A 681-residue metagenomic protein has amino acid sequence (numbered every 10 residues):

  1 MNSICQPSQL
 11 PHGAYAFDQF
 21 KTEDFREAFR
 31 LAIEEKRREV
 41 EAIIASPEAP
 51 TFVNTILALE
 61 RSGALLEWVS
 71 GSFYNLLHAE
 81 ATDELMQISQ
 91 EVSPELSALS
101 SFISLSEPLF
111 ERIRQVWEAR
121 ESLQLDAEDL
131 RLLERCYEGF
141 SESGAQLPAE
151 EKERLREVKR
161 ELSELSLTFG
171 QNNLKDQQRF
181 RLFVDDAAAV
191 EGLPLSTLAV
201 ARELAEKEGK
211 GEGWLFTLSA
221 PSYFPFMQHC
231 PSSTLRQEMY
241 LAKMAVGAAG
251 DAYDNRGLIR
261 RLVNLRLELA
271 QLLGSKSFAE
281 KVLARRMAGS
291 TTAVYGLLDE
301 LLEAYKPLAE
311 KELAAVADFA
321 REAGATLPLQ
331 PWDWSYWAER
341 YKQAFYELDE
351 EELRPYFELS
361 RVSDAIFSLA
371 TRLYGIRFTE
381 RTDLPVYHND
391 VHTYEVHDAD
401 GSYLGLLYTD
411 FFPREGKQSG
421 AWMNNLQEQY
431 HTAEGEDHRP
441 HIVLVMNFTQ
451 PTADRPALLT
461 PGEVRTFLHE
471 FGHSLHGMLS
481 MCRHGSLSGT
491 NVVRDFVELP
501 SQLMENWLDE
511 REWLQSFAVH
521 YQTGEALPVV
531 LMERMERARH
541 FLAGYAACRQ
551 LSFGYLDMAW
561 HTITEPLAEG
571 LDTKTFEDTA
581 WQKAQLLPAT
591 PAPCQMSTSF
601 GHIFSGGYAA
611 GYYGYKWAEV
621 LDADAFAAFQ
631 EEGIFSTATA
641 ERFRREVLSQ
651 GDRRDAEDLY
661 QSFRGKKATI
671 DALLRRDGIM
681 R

Functional and structural regions predicted by a protein language model:
M1-F20, E27, L31, G213-W214 (+9 more regions): C-terminal, non-catalytic "cap/extension" segments appended to globular domains
N2-R38, H78-A81, L85-G289, N389-V391 (+1 more regions): His/Asp/Glu-rich acidic catalytic environments and adjacent acidic regulatory segments
F17-F29, T51-I56, D251-N255, V294-L301 (+2 more regions): Membrane-entry segments of alpha-helical transmembrane domains in multi-pass membrane proteins
I33-Q124, C548-W560, T564-Q585, A589-T590 (+2 more regions): C-terminal non-catalytic alpha-helical accessory regions
E41, A45, E67-H78, S97-P108 (+14 more regions): Charged/polar positions within long, soluble alpha-helices
A64-N75, E138, L241, S335-K342 (+2 more regions): Short, hydrophobic/amphipathic alpha-helical patches that form generic packing surfaces within helical domains
E128, L132-L133, E161-E164, Q171 (+9 more regions): Active-site-proximal, well-structured secondary-structure segments within enzyme catalytic domains
T449-L468: Short pre-active-site segment immediately N-terminal to the catalytic Zn-binding motif
